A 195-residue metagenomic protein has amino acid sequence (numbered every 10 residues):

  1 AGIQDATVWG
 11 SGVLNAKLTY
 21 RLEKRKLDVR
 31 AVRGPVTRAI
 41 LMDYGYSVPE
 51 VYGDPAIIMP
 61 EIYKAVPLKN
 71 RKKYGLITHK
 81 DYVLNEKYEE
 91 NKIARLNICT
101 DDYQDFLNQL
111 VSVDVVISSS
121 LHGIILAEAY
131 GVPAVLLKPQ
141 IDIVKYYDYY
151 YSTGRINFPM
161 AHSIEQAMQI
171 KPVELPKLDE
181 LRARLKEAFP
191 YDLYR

Functional and structural regions predicted by a protein language model:
A1-R195: Active-site anion-handling motifs in enzyme catalytic cores
